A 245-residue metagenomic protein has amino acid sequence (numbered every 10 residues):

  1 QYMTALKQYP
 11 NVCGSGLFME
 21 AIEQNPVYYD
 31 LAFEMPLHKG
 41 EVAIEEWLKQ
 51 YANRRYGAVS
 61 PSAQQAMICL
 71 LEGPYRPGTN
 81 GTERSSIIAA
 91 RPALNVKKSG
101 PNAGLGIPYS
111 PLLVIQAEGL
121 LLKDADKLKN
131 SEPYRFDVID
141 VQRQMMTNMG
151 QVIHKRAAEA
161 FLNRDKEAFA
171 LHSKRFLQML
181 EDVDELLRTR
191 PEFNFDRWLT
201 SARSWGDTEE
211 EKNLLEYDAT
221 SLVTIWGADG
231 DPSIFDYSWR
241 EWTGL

Functional and structural regions predicted by a protein language model:
Q1-L245: Substrate-binding groove of N-acetylhexosamine-processing glycoside hydrolases
